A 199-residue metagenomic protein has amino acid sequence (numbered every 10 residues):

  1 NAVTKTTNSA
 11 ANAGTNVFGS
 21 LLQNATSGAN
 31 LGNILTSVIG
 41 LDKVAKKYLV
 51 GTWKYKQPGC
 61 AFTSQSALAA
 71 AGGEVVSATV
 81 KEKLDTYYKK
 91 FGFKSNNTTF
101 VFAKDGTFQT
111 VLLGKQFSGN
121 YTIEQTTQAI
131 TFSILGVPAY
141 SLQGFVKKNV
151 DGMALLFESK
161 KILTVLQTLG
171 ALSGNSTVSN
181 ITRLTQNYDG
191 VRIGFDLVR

Functional and structural regions predicted by a protein language model:
A2-K104, Q109-V111, K115-F117, Q125-R199: Lipid interaction determinants
